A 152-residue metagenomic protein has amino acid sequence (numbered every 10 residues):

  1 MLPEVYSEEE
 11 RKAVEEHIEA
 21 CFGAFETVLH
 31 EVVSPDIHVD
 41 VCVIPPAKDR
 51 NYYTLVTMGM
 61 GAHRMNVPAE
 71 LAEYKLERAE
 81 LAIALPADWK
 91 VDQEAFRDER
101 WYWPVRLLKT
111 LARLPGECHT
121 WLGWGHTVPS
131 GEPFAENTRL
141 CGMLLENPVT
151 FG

Functional and structural regions predicted by a protein language model:
M1-G152: Short linear motifs embedded in intrinsically disordered, proline/glycine-rich low-complexity segments
